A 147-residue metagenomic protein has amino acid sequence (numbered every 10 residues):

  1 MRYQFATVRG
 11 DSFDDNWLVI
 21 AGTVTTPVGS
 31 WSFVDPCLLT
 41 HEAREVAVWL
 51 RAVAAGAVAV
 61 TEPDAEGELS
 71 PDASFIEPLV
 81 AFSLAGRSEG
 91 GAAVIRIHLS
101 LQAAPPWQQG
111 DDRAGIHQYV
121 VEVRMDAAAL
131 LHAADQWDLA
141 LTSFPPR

Functional and structural regions predicted by a protein language model:
M1-S32, E89, R147: N-terminal domain-start interaction segment
R2-A6, T25-P27, H41, S83-A85 (+2 more regions): A structural detector for beta-sheet-dominated domains
F5-S12, D64-A65, P105-I116: Low-complexity, polar-biased intrinsically disordered regions enriched in Pro/Ser/Thr/Gly
S12-V19, S70-Q109: Intrinsic, low-complexity N-terminal interaction/targeting segments
W17-T61: Short, well-structured hydrophobic secondary-structure segments
A52-S83, S143-R147: Short glycine-rich, low-complexity/disordered patches
H98-R147: Mixed-charge, glycine-accented linear interaction segment located at domain edges/termini
